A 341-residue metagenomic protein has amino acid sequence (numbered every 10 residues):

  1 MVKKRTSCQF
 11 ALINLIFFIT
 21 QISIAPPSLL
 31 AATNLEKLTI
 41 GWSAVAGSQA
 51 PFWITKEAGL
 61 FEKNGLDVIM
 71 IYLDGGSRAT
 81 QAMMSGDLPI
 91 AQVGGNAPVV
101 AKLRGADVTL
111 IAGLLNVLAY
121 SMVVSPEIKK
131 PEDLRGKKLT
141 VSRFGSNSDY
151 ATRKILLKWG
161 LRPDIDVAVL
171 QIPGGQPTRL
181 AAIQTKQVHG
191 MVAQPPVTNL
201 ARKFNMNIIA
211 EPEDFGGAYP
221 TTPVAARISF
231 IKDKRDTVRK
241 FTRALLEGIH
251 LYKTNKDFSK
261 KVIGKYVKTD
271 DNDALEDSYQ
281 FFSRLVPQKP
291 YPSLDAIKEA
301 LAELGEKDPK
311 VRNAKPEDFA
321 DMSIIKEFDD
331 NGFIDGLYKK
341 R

Functional and structural regions predicted by a protein language model:
M1-C8: N-terminal secretory signal peptides that target proteins for export/translocation
A11-A25: Bacterial N-terminal signal peptides
P26-A31: Sec/Tat signal peptide C-region and signal peptidase I cleavage site
A32-T185, H189-P195, N207-P212, G217-A218: Short, glycine-/small- and polar/acidic-enriched structural segments that line small-molecule recognition paths
I69, V167-L170, D277-S283, A314-D329: Short linear loop/turn motifs
N96-A97, G175-K268: Pocket-lining segment of extracytoplasmic ligand-binding domains
K232-A314: Secondary-structure end/capping motifs
G305-R341: Conserved C-terminal helix/tail region of periplasmic/extracytoplasmic solute-binding proteins
